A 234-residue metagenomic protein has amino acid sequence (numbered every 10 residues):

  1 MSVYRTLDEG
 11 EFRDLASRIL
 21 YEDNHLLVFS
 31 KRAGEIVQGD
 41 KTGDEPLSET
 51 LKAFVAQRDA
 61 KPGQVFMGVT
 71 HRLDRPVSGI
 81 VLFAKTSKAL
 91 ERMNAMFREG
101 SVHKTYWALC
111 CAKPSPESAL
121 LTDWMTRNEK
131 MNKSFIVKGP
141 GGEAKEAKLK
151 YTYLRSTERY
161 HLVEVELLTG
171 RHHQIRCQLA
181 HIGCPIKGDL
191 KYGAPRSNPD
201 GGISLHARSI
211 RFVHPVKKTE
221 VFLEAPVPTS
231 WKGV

Functional and structural regions predicted by a protein language model:
M1-V234: RNA pseudouridine synthases
